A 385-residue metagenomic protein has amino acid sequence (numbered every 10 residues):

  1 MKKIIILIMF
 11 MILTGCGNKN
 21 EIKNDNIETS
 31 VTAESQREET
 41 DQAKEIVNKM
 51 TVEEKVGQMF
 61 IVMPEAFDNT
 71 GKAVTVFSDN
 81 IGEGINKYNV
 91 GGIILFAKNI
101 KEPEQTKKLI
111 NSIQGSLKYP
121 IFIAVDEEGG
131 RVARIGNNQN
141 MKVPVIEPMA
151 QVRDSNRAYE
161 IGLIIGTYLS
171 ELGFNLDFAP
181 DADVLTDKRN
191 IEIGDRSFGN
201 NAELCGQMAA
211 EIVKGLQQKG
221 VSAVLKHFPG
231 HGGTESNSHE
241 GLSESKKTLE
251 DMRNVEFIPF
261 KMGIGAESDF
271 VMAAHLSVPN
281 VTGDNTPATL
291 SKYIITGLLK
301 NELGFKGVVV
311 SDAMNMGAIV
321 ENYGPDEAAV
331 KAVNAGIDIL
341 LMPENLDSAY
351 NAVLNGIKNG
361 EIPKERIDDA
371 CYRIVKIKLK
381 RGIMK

Functional and structural regions predicted by a protein language model:
M1-I4: Positively charged n-region of N-terminal signal peptides that target proteins for export
I6-T14, D126: Bacterial N-terminal signal peptides
L13-K87, N301-E302, V320-K385: Preference for extracellular/luminal or secreted protein segments
E65-T75, G84-C205, H227, G232-K246 (+3 more regions): Enzymes and membrane/adaptor proteins characterized by extended Gly/Ser/Thr/Asp/Glu-rich, aromatic-dotted
S245-N254: Extracellular glycoside hydrolase catalytic/binding regions
T296-V309, A313: Catalytic PLP-binding core of fold-type I/II PLP enzymes
